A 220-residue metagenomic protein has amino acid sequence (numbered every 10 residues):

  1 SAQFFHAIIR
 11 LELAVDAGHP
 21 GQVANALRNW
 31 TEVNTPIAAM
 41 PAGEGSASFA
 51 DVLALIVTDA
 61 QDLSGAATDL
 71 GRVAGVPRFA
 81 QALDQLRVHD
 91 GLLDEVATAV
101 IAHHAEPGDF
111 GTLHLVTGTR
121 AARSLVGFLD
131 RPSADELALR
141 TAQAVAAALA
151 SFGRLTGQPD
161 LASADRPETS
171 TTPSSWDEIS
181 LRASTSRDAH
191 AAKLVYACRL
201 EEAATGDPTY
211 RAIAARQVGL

Functional and structural regions predicted by a protein language model:
S1-L220: Mature, well-folded catalytic/scaffold domains that follow N-terminal targeting or propeptide regions
